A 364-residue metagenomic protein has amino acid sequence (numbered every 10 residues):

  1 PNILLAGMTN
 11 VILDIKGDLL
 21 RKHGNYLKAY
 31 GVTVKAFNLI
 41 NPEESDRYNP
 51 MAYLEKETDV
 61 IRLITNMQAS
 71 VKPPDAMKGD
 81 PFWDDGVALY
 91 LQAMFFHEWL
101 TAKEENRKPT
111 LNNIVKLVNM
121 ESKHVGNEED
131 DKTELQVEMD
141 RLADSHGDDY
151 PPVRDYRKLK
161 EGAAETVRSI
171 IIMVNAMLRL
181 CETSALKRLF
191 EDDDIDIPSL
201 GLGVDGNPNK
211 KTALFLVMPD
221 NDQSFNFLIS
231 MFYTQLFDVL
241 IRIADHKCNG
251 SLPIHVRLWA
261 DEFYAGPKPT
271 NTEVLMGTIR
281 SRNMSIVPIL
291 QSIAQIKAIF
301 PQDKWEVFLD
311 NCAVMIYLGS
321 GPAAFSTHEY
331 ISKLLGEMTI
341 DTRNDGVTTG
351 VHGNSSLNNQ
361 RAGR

Functional and structural regions predicted by a protein language model:
P1-M284, A294, I299-Q302: P-loop NTPase motor domains
D14-K16, I289-I293, G319-P322: A short beta-strand-to-loop transition that corresponds to the Sensor-1 phosphate-sensing loop of AAA+ P-loop ATPases
A36, K187, P288, L318 (+1 more regions): A generic structural-conservation signal
F82-L89, A93-F96, K211-T212, E273-G277 (+1 more regions): P-loop NTPase motor core of the ASCE superfamily
